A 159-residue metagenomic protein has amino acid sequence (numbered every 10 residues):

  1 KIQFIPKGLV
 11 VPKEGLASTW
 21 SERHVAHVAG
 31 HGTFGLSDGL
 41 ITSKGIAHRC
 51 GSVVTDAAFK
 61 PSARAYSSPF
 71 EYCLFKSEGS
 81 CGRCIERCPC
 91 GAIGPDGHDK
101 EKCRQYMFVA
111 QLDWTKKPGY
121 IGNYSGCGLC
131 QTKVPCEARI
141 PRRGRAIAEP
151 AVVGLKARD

Functional and structural regions predicted by a protein language model:
K1-R158: Catalytic cores of enzyme domains
